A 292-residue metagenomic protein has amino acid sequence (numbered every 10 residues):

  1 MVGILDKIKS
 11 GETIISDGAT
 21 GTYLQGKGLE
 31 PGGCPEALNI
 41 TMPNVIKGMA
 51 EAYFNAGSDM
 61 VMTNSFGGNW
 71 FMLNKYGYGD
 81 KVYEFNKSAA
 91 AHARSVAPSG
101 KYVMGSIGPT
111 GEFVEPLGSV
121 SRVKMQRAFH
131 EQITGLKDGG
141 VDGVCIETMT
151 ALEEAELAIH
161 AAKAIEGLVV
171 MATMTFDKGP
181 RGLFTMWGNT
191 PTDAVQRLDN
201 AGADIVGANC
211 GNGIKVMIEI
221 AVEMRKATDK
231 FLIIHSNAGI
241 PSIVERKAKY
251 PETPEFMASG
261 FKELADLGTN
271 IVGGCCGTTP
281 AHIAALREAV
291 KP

Functional and structural regions predicted by a protein language model:
M1-P292: Domain-level signal for soluble alpha/beta catalytic cores
